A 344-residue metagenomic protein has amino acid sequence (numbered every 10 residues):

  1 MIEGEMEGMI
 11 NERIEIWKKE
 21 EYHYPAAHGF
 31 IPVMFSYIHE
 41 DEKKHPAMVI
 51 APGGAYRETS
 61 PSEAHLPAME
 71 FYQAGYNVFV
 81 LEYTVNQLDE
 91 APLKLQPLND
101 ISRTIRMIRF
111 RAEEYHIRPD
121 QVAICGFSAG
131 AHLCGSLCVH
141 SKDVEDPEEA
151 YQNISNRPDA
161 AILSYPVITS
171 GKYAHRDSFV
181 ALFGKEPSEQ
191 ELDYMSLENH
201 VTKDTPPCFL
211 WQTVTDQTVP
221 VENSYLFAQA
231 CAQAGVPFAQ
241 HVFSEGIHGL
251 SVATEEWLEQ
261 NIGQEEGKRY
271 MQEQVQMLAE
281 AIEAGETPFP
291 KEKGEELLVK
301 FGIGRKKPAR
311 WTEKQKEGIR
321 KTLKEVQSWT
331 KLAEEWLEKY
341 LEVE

Functional and structural regions predicted by a protein language model:
E7-K43, K172-D177: N-terminal cap/lid segment of alpha/beta-hydrolase-fold proteins
H45-G53: Short beta-strand element of the alpha/beta-hydrolase
S60-P61, L66, L81-P119: Catalytic nucleophile-loop/oxyanion-hole region of alpha/beta-hydrolase and closely related hydrolase-like folds
E63, L197, P220-C231: Short alpha-helix in the alpha/beta-hydrolase fold that links the catalytic acid
A91, Y225-E344: C-terminal catalytic histidine-bearing segment of alpha/beta-hydrolase fold enzymes
R103-S178, S188, L192: Primarily recognizes the serine-hydrolase "nucleophile elbow" in alpha/beta-hydrolase and SGNH/GDSL folds
S170, T215-V219: Acidic catalytic loop of the alpha/beta-hydrolase fold
D204, L210-Q212, D216: Short beta-strand/loop motif that positions the catalytic acidic residue of the alpha/beta-hydrolase fold
